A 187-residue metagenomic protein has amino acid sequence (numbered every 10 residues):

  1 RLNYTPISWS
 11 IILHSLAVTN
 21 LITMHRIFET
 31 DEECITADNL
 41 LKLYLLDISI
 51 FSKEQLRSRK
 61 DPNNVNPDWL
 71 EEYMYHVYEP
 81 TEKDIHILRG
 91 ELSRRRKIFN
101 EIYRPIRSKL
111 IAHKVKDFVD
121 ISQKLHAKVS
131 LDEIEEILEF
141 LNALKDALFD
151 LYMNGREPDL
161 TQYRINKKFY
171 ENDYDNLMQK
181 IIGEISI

Functional and structural regions predicted by a protein language model:
R1-I98, K124-I187: Amphipathic alpha-helical interface segments
L92-D120: Histidine-centered, metal-coordinating catalytic motifs and their short helical/loop contexts
